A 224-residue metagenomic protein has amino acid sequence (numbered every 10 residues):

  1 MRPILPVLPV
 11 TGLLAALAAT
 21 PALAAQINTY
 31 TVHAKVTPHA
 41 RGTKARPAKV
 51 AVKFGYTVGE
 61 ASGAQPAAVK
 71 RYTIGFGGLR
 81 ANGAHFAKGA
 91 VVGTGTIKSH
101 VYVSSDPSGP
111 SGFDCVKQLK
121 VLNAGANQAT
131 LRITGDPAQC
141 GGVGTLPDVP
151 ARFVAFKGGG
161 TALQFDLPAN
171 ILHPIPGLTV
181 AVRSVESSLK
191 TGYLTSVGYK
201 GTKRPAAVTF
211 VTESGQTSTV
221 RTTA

Functional and structural regions predicted by a protein language model:
M1-A24: Secretory targeting and sorting signals
A24-A224: Ser/Thr/Pro/Gly-rich, low-complexity intrinsically disordered stalk/linker tracts of secreted and surface-exposed
